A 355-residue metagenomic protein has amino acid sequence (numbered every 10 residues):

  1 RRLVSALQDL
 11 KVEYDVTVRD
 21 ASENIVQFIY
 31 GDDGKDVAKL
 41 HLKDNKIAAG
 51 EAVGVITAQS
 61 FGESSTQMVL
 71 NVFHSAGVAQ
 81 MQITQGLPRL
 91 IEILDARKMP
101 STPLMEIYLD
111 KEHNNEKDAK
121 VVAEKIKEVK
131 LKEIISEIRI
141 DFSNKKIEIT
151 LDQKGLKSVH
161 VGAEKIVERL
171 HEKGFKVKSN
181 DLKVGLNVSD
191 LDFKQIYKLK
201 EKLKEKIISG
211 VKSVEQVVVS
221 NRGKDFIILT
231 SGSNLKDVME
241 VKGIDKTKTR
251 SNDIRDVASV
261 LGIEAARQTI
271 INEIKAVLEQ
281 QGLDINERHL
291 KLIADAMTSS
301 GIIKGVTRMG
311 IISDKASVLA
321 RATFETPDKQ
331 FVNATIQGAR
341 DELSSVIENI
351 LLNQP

Functional and structural regions predicted by a protein language model:
V4-P355: Intrinsically disordered, low-complexity regulatory segments
